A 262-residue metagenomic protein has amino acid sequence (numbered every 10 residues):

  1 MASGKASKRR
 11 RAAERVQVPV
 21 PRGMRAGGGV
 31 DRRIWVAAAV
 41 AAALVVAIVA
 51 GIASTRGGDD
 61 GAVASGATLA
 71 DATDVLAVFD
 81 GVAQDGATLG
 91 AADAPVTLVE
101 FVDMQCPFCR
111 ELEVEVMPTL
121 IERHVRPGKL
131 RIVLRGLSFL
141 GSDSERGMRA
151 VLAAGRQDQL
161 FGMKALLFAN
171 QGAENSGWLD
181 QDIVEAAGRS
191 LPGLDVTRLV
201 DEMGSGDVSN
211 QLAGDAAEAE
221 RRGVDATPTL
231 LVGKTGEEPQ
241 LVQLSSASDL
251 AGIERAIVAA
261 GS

Functional and structural regions predicted by a protein language model:
A2-S54, G66, R189-S262: C-terminal cap of thioredoxin/glutaredoxin-like
G57-A70: Ser/Thr/Pro/Gly-rich low-complexity linker/stalk segments immediately outside membranes or between
A67-A83: Short coil-to-helix leader/linker segments, especially the first N-terminal amphipathic alpha-helix with its helix
F79-V96: A short beta-strand-turn-helix
Q84, V116-P118, A217: Alpha-helical scaffolding within the catalytic cores of extracellular/periplasmic polymer-degrading hydrolases
A94, V102-R189: Structural alpha/beta surface segment adjacent to cysteine/selenocysteine redox centers across thiol/disulfide enzymes
T97-E100, R131-L134, T229-L231, Q243: Soluble periplasmic/extracytoplasmic beta-strand elements of cell-envelope proteins
L98, C106, L199: Residue-level signature of catalytic and energy-coupling elements of molecular machines, predominantly ATP/GTP-dependent
